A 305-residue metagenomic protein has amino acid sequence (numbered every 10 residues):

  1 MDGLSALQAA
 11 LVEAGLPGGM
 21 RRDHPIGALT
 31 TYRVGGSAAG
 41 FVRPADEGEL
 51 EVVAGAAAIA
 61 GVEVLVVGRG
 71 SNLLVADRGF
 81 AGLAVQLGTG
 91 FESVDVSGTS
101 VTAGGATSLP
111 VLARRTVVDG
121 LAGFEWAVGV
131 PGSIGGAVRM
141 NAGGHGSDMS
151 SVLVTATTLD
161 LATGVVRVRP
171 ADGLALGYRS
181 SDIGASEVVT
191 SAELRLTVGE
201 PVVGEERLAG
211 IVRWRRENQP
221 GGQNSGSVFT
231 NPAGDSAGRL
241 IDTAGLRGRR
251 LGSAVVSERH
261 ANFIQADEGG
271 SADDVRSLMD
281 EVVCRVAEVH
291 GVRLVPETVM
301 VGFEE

Functional and structural regions predicted by a protein language model:
D2-I134, V138: Anion-binding (especially nucleotide phosphate/pyrophosphate-binding) glycine-rich loop and adjoining beta-alpha core
L16, P25, S108, D148 (+2 more regions): Short, solvent-exposed coil/turn linker segments
R21-R22, T30-V34, L73, L159-D280 (+2 more regions): Phosphate/pyrophosphate- and phosphate-bearing ligand-binding catalytic cores of soluble enzymes
G36, V42-E47, L74-E92, R139-A171 (+1 more regions): Structural signature of FAD isoalloxazine-binding scaffolds in flavoprotein oxidoreductases
A60, V67-R69, V152, G222-Q223 (+1 more regions): Short, basic and Ser/Thr-rich N-terminal targeting/leader segments
N72-L73, A113-T116, F124-V128, V138-D148 (+3 more regions): A generic local secondary-structure boundary/capping motif
